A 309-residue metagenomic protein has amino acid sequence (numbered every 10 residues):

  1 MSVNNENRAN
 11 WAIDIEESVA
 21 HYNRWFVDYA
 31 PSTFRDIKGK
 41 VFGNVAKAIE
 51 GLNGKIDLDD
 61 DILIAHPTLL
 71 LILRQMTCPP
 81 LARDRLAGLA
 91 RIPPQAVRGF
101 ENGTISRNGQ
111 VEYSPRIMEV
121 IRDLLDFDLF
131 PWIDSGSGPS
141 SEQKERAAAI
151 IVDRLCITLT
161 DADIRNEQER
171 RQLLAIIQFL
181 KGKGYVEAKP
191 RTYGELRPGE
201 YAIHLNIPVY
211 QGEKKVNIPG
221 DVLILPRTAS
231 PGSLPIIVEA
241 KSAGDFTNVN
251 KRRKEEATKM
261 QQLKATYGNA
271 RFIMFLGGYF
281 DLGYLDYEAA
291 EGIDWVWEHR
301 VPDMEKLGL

Functional and structural regions predicted by a protein language model:
M1-A149, R154-D163, R170: Nuclease-adjacent, charged terminal/linker segments that flank catalytic cores
S2-N4, A20, D28, I37-G43 (+7 more regions): Generic hydrophobic secondary-structure signal
P31, R35-K38, A46-G51, R116-R122 (+9 more regions): Generic detector of bulky aromatic hydrophobic side chains
D134-A147, L180, A188-G199, R227-P231: Short low-complexity stretches enriched in small and charged residues
L155-V209: Acidic-basic catalytic patches of nuclease active cores, encompassing PD-(D/E)XK and other metal-cofactor nuclease
P190-L309: Catalytic core segments in nucleotide and nucleic-acid processing enzymes
